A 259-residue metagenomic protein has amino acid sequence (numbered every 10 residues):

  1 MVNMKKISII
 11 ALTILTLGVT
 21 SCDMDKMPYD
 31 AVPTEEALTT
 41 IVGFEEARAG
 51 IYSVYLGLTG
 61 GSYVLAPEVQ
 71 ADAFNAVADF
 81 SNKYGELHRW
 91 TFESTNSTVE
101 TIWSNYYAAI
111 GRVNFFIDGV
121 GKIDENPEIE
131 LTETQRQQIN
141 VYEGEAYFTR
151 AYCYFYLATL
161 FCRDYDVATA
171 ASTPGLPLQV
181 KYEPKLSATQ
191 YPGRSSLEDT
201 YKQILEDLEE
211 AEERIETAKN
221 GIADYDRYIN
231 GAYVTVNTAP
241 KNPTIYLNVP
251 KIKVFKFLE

Functional and structural regions predicted by a protein language model:
M1-T20: Sec-dependent bacterial lipoprotein signal peptides
C22-A73: Membrane-proximal, proline-rich intrinsically disordered regions
I41-Y52, Y107-I117, Y154, A158 (+2 more regions): Hydrophobic core segments within long, regular secondary-structure runs in both alpha- and beta-rich folds
E68-S94, G231-A239, T244-L247, F257-E259: A structural signal for short, hydrophobic/glycine-enriched beta-strand patches
Y84-C162, Y191, S195, E213-T217: Conserved, well-structured interaction surfaces
P127-Q137, L160-E206: Short coil/linker segments at helix-helix boundaries
N140, Y147, Y154, G231 (+2 more regions): TPR repeat positional signature
A158-Y165, K219, P250, F257-E259: Short coil/turn linking the two alpha-helices of tandem helical-hairpin repeats
